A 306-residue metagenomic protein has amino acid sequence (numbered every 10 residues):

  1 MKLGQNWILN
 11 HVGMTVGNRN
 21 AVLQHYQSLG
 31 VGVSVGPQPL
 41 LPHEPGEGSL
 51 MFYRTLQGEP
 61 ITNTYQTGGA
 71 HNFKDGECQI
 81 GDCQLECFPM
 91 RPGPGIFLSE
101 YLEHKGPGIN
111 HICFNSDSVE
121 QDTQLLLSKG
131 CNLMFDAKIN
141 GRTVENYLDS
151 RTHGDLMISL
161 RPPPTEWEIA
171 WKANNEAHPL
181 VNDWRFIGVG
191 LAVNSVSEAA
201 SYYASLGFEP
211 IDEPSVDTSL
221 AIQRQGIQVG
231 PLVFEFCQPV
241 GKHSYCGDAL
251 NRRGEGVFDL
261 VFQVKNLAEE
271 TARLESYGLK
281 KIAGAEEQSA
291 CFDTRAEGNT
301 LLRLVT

Functional and structural regions predicted by a protein language model:
M1-L23, V35-G36, P107-N115, P164-S201 (+1 more regions): N-terminal beta-strand motif that seeds the catalytic metal site of vicinal oxygen chelate
M1-L3, E86-P89, E120-N182, Q225-Q238 (+1 more regions): Vicinal oxygen chelate
V22-Q27, L126, A199-A204, L274: Conserved active-site tyrosine of GNAT-family acetyltransferases
G30-L40, N63, K129-K138, G207-V216 (+1 more regions): Short secondary-structure junctions
P42-Q66, T218-V233: C-terminal "cap" of GNAT-fold acetyltransferases
F52-D82, Q238: Short, structured active-site "lid" loops
G106, L250-F262, E270-A272: Short, solvent-exposed interaction modules
G106-S128: A gly/proline- and charged-residue-enriched helix-loop-helix capping module
